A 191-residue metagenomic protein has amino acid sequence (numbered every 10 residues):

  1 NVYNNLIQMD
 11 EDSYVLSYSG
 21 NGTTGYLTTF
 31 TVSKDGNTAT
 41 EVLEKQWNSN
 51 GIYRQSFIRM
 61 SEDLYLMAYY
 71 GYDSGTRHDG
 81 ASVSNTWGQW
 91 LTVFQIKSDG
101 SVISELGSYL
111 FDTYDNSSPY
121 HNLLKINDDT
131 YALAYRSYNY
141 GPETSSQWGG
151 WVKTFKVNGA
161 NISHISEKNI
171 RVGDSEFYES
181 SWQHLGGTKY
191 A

Functional and structural regions predicted by a protein language model:
N1-A191: Extracellular, repeat-based ectodomains that mediate carbohydrate processing or recognition
